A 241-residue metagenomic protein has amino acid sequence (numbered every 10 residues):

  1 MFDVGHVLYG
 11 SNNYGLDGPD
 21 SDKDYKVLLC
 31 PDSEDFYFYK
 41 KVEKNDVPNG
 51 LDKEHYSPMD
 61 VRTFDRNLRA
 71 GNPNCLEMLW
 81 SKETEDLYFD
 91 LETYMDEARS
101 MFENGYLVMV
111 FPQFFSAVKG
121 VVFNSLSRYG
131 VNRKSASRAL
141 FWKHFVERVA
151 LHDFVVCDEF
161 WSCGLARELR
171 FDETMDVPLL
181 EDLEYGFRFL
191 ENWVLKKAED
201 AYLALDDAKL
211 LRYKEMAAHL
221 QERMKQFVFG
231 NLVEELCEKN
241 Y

Functional and structural regions predicted by a protein language model:
M1-K40: Active-site nucleotide-donor binding segment shared across nucleotidyl transfer reactions
M1-V4, G18-D20, N45, R223 (+2 more regions): Non-catalytic regulatory/linker segments of enzymes
M1-V4, M59, K134: Sequence-level motif detector for i,i+2 pairs with an aromatic at +2
G5-L8, E77-M78, R148-L151, V156: A structural signal for short, well-ordered beta-strand segments and their strand-loop junctions that often border
K23, V61, P73, R133-A136: Conserved glycosyltransferase catalytic-site signature
L29-D35, A70-N74, F145: Short loop/turn segments at secondary-structure transitions that flank enzyme active sites
F38-V121: A basic- and aromatic-enriched beta-loop-alpha substructure that forms the phosphate/nucleotide- and DNA/RNA-contacting
F89-N240: Conserved nucleotidyltransferase catalytic core and NTase-mimicking acidic/glycine-rich helix/loop elements in nucleic
